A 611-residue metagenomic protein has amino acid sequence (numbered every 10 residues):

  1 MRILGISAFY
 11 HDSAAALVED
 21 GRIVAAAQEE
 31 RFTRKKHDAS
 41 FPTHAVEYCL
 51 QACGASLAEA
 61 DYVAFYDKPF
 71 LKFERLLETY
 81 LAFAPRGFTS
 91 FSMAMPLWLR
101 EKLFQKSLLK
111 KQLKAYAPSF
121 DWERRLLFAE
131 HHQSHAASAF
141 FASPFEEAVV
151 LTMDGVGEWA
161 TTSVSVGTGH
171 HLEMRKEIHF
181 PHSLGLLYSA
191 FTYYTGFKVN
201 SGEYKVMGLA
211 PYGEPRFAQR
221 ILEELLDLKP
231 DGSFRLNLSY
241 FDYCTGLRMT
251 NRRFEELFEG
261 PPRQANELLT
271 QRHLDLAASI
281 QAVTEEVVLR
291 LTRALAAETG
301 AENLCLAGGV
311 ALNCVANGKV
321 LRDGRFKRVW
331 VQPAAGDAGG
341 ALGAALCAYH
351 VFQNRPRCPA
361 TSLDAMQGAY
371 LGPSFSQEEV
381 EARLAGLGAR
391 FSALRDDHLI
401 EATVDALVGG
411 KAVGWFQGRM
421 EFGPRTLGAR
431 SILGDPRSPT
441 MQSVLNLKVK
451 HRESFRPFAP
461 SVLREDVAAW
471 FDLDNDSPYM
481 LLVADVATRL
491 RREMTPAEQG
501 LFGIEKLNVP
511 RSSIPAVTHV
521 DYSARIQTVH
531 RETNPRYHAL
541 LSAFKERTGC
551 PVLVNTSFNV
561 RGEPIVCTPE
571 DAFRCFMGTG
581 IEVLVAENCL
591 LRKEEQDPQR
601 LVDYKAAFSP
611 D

Functional and structural regions predicted by a protein language model:
M1-L4: Extreme N-terminal starter segment of soluble prokaryotic enzymes
F9-A25, T33-K36, L76-F91, L97 (+8 more regions): Flexible beta->alpha loop and helix N-cap segments adjacent to enzyme active/binding sites
R31-A55, V288: N-terminal phosphate-binding loop and adjacent alpha-helix
E47-D61, Q112-F120, T292-G300: Phosphate/pyrophosphate-binding loops at sites that engage ATP/ADP/AMP, CoA/4′-phosphopantetheine, polyphosphate
A55-T89: Hydrophobic or amphipathic alpha-helical targeting/insertion segments
S56-K68, L126-L127, G300-G309, G414: Short glycine-rich phosphate-binding loop at a beta-alpha junction
A278-L304: Phosphate/ATP-binding catalytic cores across multiple sugar-kinase/actin-like superfamilies, primarily ASKHA
V283, A307, A311-N313: A general "terminal functional-core" signal
